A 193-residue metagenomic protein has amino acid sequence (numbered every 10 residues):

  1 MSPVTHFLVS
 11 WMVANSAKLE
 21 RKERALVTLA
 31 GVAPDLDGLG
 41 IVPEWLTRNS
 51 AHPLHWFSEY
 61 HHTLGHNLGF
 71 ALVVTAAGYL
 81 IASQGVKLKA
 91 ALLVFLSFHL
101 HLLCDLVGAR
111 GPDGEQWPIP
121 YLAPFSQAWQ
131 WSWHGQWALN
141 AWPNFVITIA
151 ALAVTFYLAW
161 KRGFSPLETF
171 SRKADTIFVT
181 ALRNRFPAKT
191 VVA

Functional and structural regions predicted by a protein language model:
M1-A193: N-terminal membrane-targeting hydrophobic helices
